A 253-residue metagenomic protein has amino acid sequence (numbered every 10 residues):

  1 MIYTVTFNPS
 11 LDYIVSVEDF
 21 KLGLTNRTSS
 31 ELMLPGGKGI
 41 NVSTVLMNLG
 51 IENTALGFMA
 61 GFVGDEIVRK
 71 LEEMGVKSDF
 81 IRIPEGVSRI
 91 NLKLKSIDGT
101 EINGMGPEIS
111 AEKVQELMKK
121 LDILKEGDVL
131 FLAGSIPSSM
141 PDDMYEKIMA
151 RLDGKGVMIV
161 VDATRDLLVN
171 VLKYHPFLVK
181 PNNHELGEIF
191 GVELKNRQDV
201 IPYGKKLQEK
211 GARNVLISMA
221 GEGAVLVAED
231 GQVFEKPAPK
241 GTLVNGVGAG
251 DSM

Functional and structural regions predicted by a protein language model:
M1-L56, F62-E66, T242-L243: Glycine-rich phosphate/adenosyl-contacting loop at the front of the ribokinase-like
I2, I51-T54, S78-D79, I159 (+1 more regions): Hydrophobic anchor at the start of a short beta-strand that flanks the dinucleotide cofactor-binding loop
T4-F7, G57-F58, K93-K95, N103-M105 (+3 more regions): Short beta-strand segments
L24, N48-D128: Conserved N-terminal subdomain of the carbohydrate kinase-like
L46, N182, G250: Short, conserved phosphate/pyrophosphate- and ester-handling motifs at nucleotide-, phospho-/glycolipid
M47, E146-D153, K205-Q208: Surface-exposed amphipathic alpha-helices with a cationic face
V129-Q198: Conserved beta-alpha-beta core of the PfkB/ribokinase-like small-molecule kinase fold
R197-M253: Conserved phosphate-binding/catalytic region of the ribokinase-like
